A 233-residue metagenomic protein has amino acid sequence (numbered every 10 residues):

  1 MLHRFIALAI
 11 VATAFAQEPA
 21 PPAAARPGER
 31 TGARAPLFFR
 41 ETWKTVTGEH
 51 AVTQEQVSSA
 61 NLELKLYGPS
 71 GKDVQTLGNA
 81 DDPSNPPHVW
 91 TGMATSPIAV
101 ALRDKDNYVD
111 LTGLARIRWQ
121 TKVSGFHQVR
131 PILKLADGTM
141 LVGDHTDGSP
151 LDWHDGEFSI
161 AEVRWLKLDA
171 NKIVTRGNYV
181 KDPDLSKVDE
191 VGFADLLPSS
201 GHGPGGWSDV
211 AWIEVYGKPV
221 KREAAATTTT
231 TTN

Functional and structural regions predicted by a protein language model:
H3-T13: Sec-dependent N-terminal signal peptides
E18-N233: Beta-rich carbohydrate-recognition modules and glycan-binding surfaces
